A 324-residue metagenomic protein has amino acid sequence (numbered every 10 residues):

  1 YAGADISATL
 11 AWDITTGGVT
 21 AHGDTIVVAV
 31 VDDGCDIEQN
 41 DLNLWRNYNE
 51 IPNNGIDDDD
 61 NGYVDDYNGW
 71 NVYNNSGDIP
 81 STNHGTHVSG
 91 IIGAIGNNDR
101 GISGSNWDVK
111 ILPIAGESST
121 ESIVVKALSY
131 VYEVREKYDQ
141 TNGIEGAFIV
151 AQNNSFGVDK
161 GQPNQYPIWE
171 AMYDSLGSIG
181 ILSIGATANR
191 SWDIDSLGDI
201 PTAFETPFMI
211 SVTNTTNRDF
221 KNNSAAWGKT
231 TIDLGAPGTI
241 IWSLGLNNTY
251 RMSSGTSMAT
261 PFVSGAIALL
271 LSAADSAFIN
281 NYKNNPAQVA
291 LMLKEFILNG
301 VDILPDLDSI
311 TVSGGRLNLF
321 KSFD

Functional and structural regions predicted by a protein language model:
L10-K126, E145-V150, F204-F208, R218-F220 (+2 more regions): Subtilisin-like serine protease catalytic core
D32, I181, D199-D275: Extracellular S/T/G-rich loop segment that most often corresponds to the catalytic His/Ser-adjacent loop
D33-I37, G77, G96-N98, E117-T120 (+6 more regions): Solvent-exposed loop/turn segments at secondary-structure junctions within structured extracellular/periplasmic domains
N40, D193-T202: Distinct, well-ordered alpha-helical segments
S89-I92, L112-E117, V150-Q152, G238-V312 (+1 more regions): Hydrolase catalytic cores
V131-Q165, A186-T187: Short acidic, glycine-rich surface-loop motifs adjacent to enzyme active sites
N164-S183, I200, F208: Catalytic-core regions built around general acid/base machinery
